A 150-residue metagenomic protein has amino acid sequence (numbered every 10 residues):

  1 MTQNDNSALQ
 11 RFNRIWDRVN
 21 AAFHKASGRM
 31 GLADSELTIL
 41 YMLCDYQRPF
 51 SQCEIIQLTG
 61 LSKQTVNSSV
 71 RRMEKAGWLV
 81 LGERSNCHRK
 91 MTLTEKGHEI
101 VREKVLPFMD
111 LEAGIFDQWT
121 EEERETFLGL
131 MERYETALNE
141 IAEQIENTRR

Functional and structural regions predicted by a protein language model:
M1, E122-R150: C-terminal regulatory/oligomerization modules of transcriptional regulators
M1-M30, L93: N-terminal leader segment of winged-helix/HTH proteins
Q3, Q10, D34, F50-C53 (+5 more regions): Residues at secondary-structure transition points
N13, Y41-Q47, V105, E132: Short, locally clustered residues in the helix-turn-helix/winged-helix DNA-binding domain
A21-T65: N-terminal helix-turn-helix DNA-binding core of bacterial DNA-binding proteins
R71-G129: Charged, amphipathic alpha-helical coiled-coil/dimerization segments
